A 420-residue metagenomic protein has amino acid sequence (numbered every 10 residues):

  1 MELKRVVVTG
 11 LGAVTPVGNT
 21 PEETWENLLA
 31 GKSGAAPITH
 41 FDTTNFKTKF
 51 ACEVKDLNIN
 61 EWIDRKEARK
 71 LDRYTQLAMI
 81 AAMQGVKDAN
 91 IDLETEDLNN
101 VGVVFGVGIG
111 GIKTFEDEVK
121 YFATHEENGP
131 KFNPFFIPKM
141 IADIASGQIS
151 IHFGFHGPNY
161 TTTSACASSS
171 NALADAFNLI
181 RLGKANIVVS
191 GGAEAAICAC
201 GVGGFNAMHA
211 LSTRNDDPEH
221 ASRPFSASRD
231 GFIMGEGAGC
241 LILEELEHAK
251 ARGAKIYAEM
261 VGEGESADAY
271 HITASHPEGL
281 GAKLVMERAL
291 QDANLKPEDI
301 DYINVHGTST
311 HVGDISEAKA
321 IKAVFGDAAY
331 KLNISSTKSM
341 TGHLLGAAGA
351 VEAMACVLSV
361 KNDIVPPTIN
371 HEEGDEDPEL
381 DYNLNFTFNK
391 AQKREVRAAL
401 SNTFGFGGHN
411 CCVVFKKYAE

Functional and structural regions predicted by a protein language model:
M1-E67, A89, E247-E259, M354-T368 (+2 more regions): ACP-dependent fatty acid/polyketide chain-elongation machinery
R5-T9, A36, D216-A293, Y302 (+1 more regions): Condensing-enzyme catalytic core mediating Claisen C-C bond formation in acyl metabolism
V8, K32-S164, A193-G204, D299-G313: Conserved beta-ketoacyl condensing-enzyme motif
G10, L28, A82, V103 (+10 more regions): Conserved small-residue
E22-L29, K113-G129, L179-L182, V202-N215 (+3 more regions): A glycine- and small-aliphatic-rich helix-loop capping segment at beta-alpha/alpha-beta transitions that lines
T39, K184-D230, E263-P277, G307-D314 (+1 more regions): Acyl-CoA/ACP chain-elongation machinery
A78-I91, A145-S146, S150-F153, N159-E194 (+3 more regions): Active-site-proximal alpha-helical scaffold in enzymes
T124-N133, A174, N178, E194-A251 (+2 more regions): Glycine-/small-residue-rich "gating" segment that lines the acyl/pantetheine channel and substrate pocket
